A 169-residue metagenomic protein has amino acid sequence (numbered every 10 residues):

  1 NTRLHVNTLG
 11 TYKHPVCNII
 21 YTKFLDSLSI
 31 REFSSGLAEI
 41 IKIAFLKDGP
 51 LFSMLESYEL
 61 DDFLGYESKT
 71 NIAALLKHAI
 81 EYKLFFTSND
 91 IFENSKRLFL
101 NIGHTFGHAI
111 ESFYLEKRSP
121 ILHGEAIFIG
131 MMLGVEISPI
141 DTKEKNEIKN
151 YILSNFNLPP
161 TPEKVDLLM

Functional and structural regions predicted by a protein language model:
N1-L60: A glycine/threonine-rich phosphate-anchoring loop and its flanking beta-alpha core in nucleotide/phosphate-binding
M54, Y58-K164: Active-site segments that bind and position negatively charged phosphate/pyrophosphate groups
D166-M169: Short, amphipathic C-terminal "tail helix"
